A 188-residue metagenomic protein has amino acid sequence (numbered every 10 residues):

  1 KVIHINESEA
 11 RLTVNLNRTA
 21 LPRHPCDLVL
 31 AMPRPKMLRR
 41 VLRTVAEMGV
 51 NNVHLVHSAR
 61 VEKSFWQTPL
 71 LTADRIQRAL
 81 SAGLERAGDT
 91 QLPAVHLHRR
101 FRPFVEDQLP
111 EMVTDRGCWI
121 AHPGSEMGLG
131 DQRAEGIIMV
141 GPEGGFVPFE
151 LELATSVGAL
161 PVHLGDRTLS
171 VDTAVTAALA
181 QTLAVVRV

Functional and structural regions predicted by a protein language model:
K1-R18: N-terminal positively charged helical leader segments and presequences
N15, T19-G117: RNA substrate-binding interface of SAM-dependent RNA methyltransferases
L30-A31, E143, R167, V171: Glycine- and other small-residue-rich loops at beta-strand/loop junctions that grip anionic moieties
P33, R60-E62, S125, E143-G144 (+1 more regions): Short, glycine/serine-rich, charged loops/turns that create anion-binding and catalytic segments at active sites
M37, R100, G145, T173-A174: Residue-level recognition of oxygen-bearing side chains
R100-F101, E126-M127, L169: Short acidic loop-to-helix transition motifs that present clustered carboxylates
M112-E152, L160-H163: Active-site/ligand-binding-proximal alpha/beta "capping" segment
P148-V188: Structured adenosyl-cofactor binding patch, chiefly the S-adenosyl-L-methionine
